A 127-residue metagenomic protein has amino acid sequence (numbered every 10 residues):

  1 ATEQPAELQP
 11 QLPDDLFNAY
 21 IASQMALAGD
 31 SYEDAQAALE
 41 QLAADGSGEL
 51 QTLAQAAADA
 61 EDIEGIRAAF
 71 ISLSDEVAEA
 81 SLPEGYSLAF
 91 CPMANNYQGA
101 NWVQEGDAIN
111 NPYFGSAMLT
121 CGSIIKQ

Functional and structural regions predicted by a protein language model:
A1-Q127: Intrinsically disordered, low-complexity terminal tails/loops enriched in metal-binding residues
